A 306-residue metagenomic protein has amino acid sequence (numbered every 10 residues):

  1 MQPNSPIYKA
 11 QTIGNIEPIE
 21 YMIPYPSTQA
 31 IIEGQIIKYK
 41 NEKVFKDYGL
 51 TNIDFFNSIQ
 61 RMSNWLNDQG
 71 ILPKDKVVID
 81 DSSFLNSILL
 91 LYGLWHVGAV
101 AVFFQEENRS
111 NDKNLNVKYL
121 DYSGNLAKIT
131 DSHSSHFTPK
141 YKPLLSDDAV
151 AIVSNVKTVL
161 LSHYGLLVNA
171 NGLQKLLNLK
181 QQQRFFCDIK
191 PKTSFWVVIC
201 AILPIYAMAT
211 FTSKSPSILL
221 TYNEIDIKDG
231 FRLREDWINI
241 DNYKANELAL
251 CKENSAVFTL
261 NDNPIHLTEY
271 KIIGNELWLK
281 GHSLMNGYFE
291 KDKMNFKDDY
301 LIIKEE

Functional and structural regions predicted by a protein language model:
M1-Q69, P73, S123, H136-N155: N-lobe entry segment of adenylate-forming
G34, S82-L85, I189-S194, H282-L284 (+1 more regions): AMP-binding (ANL) adenylation modules
D47-G49, N64-E106, F186-S194: Conserved AMP-binding/adenylate-forming
V78-D81, S87, L91, W95-G124 (+4 more regions): Short beta-strand->loop structural element characteristic of the AMP-binding/adenylate-forming
D81-L85, L91, Q105, D148-A149 (+5 more regions): Conserved AMP-binding
N114-N171, K175, L219-N261: ANL superfamily adenylate-forming
A170-R184, P191-D229, R234: Conserved AMP-binding/adenylation subdomain of ANL enzymes
D241-E306: Conserved AMP-binding/adenylate-forming
